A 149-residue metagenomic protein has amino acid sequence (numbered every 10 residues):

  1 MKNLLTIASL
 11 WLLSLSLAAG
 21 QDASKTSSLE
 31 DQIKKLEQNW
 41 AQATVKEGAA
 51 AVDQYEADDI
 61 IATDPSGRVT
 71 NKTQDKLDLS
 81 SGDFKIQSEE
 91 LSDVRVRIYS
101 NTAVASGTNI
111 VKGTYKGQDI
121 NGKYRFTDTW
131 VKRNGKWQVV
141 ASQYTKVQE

Functional and structural regions predicted by a protein language model:
L4-I7, Q21-Y55, D59-E149: A beta-strand edge to alpha-helix "cap/lid" segment located at domain peripheries
I7-S16: Bacterial N-terminal signal peptides
